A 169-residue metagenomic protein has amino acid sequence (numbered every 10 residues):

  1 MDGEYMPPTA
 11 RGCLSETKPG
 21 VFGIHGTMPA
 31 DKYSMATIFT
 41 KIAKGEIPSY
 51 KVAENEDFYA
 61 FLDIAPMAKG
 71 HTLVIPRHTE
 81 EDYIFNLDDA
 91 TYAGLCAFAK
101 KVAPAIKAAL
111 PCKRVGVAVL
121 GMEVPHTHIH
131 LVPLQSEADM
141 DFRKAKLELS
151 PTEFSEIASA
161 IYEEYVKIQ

Functional and structural regions predicted by a protein language model:
M6-T9, V21-G23: Composition-driven detection of intrinsically disordered, low-complexity segments
G20-G23, T27-Q169: HIT superfamily nucleotide-processing domains
